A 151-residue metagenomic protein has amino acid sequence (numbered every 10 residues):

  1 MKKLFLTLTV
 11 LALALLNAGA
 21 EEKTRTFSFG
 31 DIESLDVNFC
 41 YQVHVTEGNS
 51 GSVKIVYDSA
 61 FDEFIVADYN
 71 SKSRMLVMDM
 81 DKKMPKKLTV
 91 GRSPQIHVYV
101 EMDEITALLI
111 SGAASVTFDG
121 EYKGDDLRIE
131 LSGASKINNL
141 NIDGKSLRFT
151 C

Functional and structural regions predicted by a protein language model:
M1-T24: Bacterial Sec-dependent N-terminal signal peptides
A18-N38, Q42-S111, T117-R128, N141-T150: Acidic (Asp/Glu) and glycine-rich low-complexity loops/linkers that are typically intrinsically disordered
